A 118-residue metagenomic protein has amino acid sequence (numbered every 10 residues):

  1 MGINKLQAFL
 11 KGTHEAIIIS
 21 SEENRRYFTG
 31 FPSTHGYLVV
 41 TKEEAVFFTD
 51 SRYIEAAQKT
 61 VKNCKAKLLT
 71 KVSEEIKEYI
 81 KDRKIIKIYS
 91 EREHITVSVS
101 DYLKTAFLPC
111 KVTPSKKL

Functional and structural regions predicted by a protein language model:
M1-F48, I54-E55, K71-I86, S100-L118: Terminal domain-start leader segments
A56-N63: A short, polar/proline- and glycine-enriched secondary-structure boundary/capping micro-motif
I86-E93: Acidic beta-strand-to-loop metal/phosphate-binding motif
T96-V97: Domain-scale recognition of functional cores that engage charged ligands
